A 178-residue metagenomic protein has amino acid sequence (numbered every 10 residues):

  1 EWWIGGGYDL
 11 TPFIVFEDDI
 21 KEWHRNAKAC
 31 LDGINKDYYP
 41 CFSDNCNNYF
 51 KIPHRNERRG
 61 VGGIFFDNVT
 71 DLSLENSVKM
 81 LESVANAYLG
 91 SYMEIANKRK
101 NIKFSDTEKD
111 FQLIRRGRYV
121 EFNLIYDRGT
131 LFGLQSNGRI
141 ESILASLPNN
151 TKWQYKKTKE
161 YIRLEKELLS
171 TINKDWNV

Functional and structural regions predicted by a protein language model:
W2-N45, Q154: Compact, glycine/acidic-enriched structural inserts
G5, N47-V69, G117-L124: Aromatic/basic-lined ligand-recognition segments that form π-stacking hydrophobic pockets flanked by Lys/Arg to engage
Y8-L10, A27, G63-F66, Y88 (+3 more regions): Generic structural hydrophobic/aromatic packing signal, biased to beta-strands
L10-D18, N68-M80, R128-T130: A generic structural motif
V15-E17, D32-D44, K51-E57, A85-K103: Secondary-structure boundary elements
E75-L131, E167-V178: Extended, compositionally biased non-globular segments
D127-S146: Amphipathic alpha-helical/coiled-coil segments positioned at domain termini
I140-V178: TerminUS-proximal long segments
